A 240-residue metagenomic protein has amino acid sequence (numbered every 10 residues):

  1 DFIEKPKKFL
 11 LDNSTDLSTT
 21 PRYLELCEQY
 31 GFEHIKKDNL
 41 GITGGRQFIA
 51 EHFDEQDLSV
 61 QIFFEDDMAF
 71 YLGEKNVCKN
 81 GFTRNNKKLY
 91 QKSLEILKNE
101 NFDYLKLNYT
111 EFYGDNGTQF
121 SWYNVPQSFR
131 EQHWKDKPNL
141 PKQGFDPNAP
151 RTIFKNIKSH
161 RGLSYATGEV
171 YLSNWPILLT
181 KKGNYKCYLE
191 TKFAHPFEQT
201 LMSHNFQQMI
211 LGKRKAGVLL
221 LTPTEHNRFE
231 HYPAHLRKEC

Functional and structural regions predicted by a protein language model:
D1-P6: Short, acidic, metal-binding catalytic loop of nucleotide-sugar glycosyltransferases
D12-R22: A conserved acidic beta->alpha catalytic loop
E28-T43: Conserved donor nucleotide-binding strand/loop of the catalytic core
N39-F53: Glycine-rich, basic loop-to-helix element that forms the pyrophosphate-binding segment of sugar-nucleotide handling
I49, L58-V77: Short beta-strand-to-loop acidic/aromatic patch adjacent to the donor-nucleotide binding site
Y71-K88, G117-W122, F193-F197: Short, flexible/disordered intra-domain loops and linkers
T83-Y123: Short beta-strand-to-loop element that shapes/binds the nucleotide-sugar donor at the catalytic cleft/hinge
P147-C240: C-terminal catalytic/acceptor-binding lobe
